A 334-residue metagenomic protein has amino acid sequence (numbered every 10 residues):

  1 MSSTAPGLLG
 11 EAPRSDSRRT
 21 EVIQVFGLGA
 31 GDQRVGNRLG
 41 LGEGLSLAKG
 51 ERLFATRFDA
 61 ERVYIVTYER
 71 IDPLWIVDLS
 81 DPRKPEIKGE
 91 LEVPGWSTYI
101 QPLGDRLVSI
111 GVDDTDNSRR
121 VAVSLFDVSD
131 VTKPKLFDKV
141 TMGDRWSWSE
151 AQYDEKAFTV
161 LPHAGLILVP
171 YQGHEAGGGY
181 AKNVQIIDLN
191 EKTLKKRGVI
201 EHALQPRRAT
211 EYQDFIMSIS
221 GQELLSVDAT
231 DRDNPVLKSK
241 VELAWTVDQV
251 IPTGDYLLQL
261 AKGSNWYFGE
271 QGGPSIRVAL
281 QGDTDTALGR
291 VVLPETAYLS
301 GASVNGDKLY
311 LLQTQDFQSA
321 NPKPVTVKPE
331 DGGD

Functional and structural regions predicted by a protein language model:
M1-D334: Feature marking well-ordered beta-strand scaffolds used for ligand recognition
